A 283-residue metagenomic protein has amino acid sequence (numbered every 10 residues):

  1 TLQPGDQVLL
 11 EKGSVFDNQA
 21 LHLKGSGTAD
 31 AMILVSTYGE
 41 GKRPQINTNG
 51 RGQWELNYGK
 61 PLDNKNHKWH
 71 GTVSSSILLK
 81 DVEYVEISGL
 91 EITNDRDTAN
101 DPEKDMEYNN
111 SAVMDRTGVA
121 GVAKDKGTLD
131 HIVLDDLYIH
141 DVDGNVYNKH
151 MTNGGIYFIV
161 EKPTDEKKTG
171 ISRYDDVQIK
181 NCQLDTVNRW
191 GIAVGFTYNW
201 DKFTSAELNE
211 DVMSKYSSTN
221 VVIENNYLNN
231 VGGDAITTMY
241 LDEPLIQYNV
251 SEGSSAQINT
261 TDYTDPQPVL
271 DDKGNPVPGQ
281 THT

Functional and structural regions predicted by a protein language model:
T1-D17: Acidic Gly/Asp/Thr-rich repetitive segments characteristic of extracellular carbohydrate-active and adhesion proteins
L9, H22, L34-S36, N47 (+10 more regions): Extracellular beta-strand solenoid repeats
L9, S26-Y108, D141-Y147: Right-handed parallel beta-helix/beta-spiral solenoid domain characteristic of secreted/periplasmic
A20, S76, T98-A99, E107-A112 (+7 more regions): Structural detector of coil-to-beta-strand junctions
A20-L21, G71-S75, D115-V122, T164 (+2 more regions): Short alpha-helical segments and helix-capping/turn motifs at coil-helix boundaries
L23, D101-A123, N199, T204-S205 (+1 more regions): C-terminal/domain-terminus segments
M32, G39, E83-N94, G127-D143 (+4 more regions): Right-handed parallel beta-helix
T152, K162, F196-Y198, Y240-D242: Active-site-proximal loop/turn and secondary-structure-junction residues that shape catalytic pockets, frequently
